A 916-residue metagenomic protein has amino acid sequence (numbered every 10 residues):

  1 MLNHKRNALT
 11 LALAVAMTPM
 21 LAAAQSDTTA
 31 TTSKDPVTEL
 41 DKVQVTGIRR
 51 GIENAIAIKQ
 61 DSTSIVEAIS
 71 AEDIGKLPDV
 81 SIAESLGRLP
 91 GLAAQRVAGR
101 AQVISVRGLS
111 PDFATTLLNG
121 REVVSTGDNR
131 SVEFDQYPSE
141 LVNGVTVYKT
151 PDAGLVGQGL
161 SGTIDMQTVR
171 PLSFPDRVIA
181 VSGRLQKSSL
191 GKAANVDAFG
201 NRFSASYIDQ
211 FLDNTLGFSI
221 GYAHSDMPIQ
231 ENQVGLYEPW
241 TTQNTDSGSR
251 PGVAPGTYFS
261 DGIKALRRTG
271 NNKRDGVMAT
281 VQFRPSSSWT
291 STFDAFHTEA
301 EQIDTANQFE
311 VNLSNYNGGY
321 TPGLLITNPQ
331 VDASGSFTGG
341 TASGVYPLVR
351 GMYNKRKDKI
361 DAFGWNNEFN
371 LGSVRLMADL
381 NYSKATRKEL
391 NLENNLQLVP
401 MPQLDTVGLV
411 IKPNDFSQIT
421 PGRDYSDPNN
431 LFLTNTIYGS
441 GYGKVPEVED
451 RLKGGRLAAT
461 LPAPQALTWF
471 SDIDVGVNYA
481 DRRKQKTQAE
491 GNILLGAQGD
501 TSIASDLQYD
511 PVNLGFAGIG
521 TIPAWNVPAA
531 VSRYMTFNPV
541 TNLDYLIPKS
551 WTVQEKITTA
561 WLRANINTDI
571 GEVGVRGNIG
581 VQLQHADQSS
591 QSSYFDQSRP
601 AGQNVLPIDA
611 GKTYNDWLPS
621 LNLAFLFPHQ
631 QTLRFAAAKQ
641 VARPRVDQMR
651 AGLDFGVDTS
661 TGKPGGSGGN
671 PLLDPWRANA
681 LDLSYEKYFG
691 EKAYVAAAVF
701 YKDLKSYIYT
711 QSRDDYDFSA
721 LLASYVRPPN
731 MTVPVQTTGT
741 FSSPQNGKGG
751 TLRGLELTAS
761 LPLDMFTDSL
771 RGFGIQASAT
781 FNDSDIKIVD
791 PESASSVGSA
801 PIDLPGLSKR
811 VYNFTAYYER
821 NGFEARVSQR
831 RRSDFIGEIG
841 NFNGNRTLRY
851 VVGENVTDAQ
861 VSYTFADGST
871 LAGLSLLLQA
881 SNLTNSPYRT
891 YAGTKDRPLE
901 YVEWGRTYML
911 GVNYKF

Functional and structural regions predicted by a protein language model:
L2, N7, Y442-V448, R456-P464 (+8 more regions): Conserved C-terminal beta-signal and adjacent last beta-strands/turns of outer-membrane beta-barrel proteins
D41-L77, V103, P111-A114, R121: N-terminal periplasmic "start-of-domain" segments of outer-membrane beta-barrel proteins
I58, A83-E122, K149: Extracytoplasmic beta-strand/coil segments of soluble accessory domains associated with Gram-negative outer-membrane
S125-S131, L141-V147, G154-S249, F259-D261 (+3 more regions): Outer-membrane beta-barrel translocator/receptor signature
L155, P171-R177, L212-L216, S288 (+11 more regions): Short loop/turn motifs that connect adjacent beta-strands in outer-membrane beta-barrel proteins
S247-S260, T321-V345, D405-S440, T487-K549 (+3 more regions): Flexible glycine-rich, low-complexity coil/linker segments exposed to the extracellular/periplasmic environment
L348-I360, K549-E555, K612, V641-L704 (+4 more regions): Outer-membrane beta-barrel signature, preferentially recognizing the C-terminal barrel domain of Gram-negative
Y701-D703, Q711, A720-I839: Gram-negative outer-membrane beta-barrel transporters
